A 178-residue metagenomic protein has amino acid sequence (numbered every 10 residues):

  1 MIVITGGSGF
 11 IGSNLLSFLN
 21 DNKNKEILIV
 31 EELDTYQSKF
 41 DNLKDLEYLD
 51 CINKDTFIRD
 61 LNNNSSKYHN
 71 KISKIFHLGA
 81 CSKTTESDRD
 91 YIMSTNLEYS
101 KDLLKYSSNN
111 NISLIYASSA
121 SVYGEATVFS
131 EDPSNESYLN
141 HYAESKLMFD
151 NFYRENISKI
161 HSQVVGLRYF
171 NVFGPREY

Functional and structural regions predicted by a protein language model:
M1, K25-I27, S113, Q163: Residues at the starts of beta-strands that form the adenosine-phosphate
I2-N22: N-terminal Rossmann NAD(P)H-binding glycine-rich loop of SDR-like oxidoreductase domains
T5, V30, I75-G79, L114-A120 (+1 more regions): SDR active-site strand-loop-helix element
I29-F57: Glycine-rich phosphate-binding loop and adjoining beta1-alpha1-beta2 segment of Rossmann-like nucleotide-binding folds
T35, V122-Y123, V172-G174: Conserved sequence/active-site signature of Rossmann-fold short-chain dehydrogenase/reductase
D45-Y48, K54-D55, R59-T95: NAD(P)H-binding glycine-rich loop region in Rossmannoid oxidoreductase-like domains and their noncatalytic homologs
S82-T85, E125-A126, P175: Helix N-cap/beta-alpha junction loops of NAD(P)-dependent oxidoreductase domains
S94, E98-D102, N109, S113 (+2 more regions): Catalytic helix-loop patch of NAD(P)-dependent Rossmann-fold dehydrogenases
